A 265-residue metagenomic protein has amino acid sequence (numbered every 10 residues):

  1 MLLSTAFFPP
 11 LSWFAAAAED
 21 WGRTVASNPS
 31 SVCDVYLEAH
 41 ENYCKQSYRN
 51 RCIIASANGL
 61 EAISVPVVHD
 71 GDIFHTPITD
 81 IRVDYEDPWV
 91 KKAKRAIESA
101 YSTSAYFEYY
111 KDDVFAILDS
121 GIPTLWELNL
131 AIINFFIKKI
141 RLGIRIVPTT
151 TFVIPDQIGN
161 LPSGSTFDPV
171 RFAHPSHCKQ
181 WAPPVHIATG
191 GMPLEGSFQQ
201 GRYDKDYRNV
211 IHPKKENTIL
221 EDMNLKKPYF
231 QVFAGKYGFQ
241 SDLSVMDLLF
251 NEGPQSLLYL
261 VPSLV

Functional and structural regions predicted by a protein language model:
M1-V265: Residues lining hydrophobic/aromatic ligand-binding pockets adjacent to catalytic sites
